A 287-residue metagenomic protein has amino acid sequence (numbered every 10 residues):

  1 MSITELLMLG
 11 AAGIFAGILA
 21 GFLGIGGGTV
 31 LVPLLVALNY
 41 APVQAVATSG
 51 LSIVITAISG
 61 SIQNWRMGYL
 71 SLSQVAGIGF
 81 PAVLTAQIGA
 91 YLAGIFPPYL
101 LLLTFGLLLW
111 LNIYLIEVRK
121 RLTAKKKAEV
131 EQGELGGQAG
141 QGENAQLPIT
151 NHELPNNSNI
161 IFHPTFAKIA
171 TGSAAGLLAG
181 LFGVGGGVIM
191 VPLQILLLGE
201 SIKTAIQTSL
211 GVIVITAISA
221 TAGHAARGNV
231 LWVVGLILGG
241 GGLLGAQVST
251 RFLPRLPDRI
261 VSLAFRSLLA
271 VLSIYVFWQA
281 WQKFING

Functional and structural regions predicted by a protein language model:
M1-A16, L34-L38, P42, Q63-L178 (+3 more regions): Juxtamembrane transmembrane-helix boundary motif
G17-T29, L198-G199: Single transmembrane alpha-helix segments in multi-pass membrane proteins
L23-L31, G183-L193: Transmembrane helix boundary and interhelical junction motifs in multipass membrane proteins
P42-A47, I206-L210: Small-residue hotspots at the loop-to-helix junctions and early N-terminal turns of transmembrane alpha-helices
T48-Q63: Transmembrane alpha-helices of multi-pass small-molecule transport proteins
S49-I53, S209-I213, V234-G239: Short hydrophobic/aromatic, small-residue-rich stretches within specific transmembrane helices of secondary active
L193-G211, T216: Transmembrane helical segments that form the transport core of multi-pass membrane transport proteins
